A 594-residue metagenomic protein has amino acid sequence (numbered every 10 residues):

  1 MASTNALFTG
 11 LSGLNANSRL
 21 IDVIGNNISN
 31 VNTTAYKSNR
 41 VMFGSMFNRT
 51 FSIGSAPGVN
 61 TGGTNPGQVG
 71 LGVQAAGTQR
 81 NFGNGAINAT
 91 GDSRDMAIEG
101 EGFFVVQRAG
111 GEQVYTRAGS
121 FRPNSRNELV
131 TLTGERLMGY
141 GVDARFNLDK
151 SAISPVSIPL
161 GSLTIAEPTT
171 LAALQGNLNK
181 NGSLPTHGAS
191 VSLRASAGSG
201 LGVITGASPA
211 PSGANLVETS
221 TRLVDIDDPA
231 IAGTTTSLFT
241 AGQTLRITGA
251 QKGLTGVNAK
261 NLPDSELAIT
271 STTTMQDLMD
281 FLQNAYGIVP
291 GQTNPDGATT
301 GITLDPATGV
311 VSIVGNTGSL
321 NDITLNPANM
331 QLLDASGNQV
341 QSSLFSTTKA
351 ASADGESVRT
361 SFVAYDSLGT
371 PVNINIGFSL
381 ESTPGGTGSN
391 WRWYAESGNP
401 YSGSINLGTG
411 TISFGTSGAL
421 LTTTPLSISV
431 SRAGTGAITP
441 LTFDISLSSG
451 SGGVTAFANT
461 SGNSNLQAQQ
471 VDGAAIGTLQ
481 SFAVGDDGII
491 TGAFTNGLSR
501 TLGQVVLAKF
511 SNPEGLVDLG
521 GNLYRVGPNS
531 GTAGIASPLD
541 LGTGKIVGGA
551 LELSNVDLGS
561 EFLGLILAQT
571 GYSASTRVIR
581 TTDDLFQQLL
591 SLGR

Functional and structural regions predicted by a protein language model:
M1-V41, S45, D296, G309: N-terminal intrinsically disordered, low-complexity, charge/repeat-rich segments that act as generic
A2, G593-R594: Short, intrinsically disordered, low-complexity terminal/loop segments
G10, L14-N17, N32, Y36-F43 (+6 more regions): Alpha-helical heptad-repeat coiled-coil segments that mediate oligomerization/polymerization in large
S18, G25, N32, T50 (+3 more regions): A generic secondary-structure signal for well-formed alpha-helical elements
K37, V41-G564, G571: Small/polar low-complexity and glycine-rich loop motifs
S575: Acidic/polar, glycine-anchored loop/turn motif associated with catalytic or activation segments that engage anionic
